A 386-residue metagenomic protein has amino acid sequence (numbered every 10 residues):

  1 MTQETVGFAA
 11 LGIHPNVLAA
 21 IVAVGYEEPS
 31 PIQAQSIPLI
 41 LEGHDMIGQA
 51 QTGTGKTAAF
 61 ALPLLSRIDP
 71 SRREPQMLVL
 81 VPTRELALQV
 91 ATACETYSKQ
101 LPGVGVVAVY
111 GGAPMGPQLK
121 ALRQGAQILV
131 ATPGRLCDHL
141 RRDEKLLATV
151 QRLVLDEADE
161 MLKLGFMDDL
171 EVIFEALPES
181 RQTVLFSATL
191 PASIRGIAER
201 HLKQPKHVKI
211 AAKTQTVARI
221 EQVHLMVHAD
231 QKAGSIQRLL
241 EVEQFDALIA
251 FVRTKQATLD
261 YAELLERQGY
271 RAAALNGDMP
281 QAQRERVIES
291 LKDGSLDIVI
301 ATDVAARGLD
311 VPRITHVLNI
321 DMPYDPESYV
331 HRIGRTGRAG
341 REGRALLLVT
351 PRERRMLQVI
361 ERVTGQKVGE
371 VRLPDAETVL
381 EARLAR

Functional and structural regions predicted by a protein language model:
T2, R123-Q124, Q182-F186, R195 (+4 more regions): Helicase motor core with emphasis on the C-terminal RecA-like subdomain
T2-Q49: Conserved pre-motif I regulatory segment
N16-A19, Y26, R73-R141, T149-R152 (+4 more regions): Conserved nucleic-acid-binding Ia/Ib motif block in the N-terminal RecA-like helicase ATPase lobe
Q35-M46, T57-R72, T92-S98: Walker A/P-loop NTP-binding motif
A93, L146-K213, E361: Post-DEXD/H (motif II) to motif III coupling segment of the RecA-like Helicase ATP-binding lobe
P133, E157, T302, R313 (+1 more regions): Walker B catalytic acidic pair
R307-M322, R344-L347: A short beta-strand element within the Helicase C-terminal
G340-R386: Arginine-glycine-biased low-complexity disordered regions
